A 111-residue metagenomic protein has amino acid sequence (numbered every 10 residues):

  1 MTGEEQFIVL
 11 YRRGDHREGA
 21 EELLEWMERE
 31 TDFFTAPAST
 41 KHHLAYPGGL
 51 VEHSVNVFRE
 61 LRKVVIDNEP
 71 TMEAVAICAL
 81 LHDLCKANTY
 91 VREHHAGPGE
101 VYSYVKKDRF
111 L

Functional and structural regions predicted by a protein language model:
M1-A36: Non-catalytic interface/linker regions that flank or bridge core catalytic/transmembrane domains
E30, P47-G48: Generic secondary-structure boundary/loop-capping signal
S39-Y46, E52, K63-L111: Divalent metal-dependent catalytic cores for phosphoryl transfer on phosphate-bearing substrates
V57: Divalent metal-coordination and catalytic microenvironments
